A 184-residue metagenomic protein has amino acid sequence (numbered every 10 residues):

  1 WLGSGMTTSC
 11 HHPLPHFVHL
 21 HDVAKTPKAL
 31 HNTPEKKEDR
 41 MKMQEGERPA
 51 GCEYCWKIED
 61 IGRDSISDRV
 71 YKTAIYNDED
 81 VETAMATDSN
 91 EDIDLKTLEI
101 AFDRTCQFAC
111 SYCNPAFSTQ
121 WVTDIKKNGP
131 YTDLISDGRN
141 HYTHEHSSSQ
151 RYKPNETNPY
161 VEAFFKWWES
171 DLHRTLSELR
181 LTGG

Functional and structural regions predicted by a protein language model:
W1-M85, I93-E99, F117-Q120: Accessory C-terminal segments flanking Radical SAM cores
G3-M6, D103-A109: Short, solvent-exposed loop/edge-beta patches enriched in aromatic
P34-K37, T157-F165: Well-ordered, non-membrane alpha-helical segments in soluble/globular domains
Y54-K57, T105, Y112: Short, cysteine/histidine-rich loop/knuckle motifs that typically chelate Zn2+
S89-D94, S111: Conserved N-terminal glycine/acidic-rich loop preference
L95-T105, A116-E162, R174-G184: Core AdoMet radical
W167-L172: Leucine-rich repeat
